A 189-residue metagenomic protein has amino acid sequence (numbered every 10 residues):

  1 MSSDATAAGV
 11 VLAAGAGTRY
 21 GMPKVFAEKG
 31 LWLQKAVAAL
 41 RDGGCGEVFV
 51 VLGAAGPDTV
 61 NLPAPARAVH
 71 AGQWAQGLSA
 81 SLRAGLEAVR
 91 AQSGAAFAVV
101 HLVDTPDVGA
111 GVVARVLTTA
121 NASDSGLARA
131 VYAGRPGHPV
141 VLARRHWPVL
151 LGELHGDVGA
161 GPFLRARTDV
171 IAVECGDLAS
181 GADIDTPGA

Functional and structural regions predicted by a protein language model:
M1-A5, G152-A189: Conserved alpha/beta core of the MobA/IspD/sugar-nucleotide pyrophosphorylase nucleotidyltransferase superfamily
S2-P136, R144, T168-D177: Nucleotide and nucleotide-moiety/phosphate-recognizing core
D58-T59, V149, D183: Phosphate- and divalent-cation-binding pockets in alpha/beta enzyme and binding domains that engage nucleotide-derived
D104, W147-L154: Short, glycine/charged-rich beta-strand-loop motifs at protein surfaces that mediate ligand recognition and catalysis
D107, V141, D183: Short aromatic/basic micro-patch
V112, H138, H146, G156-A160: Internal, well-ordered alpha-helical segments in soluble enzyme and binding-protein domains
G137-V149, P187: Conserved nucleotide-sugar donor-binding and metal-coordinating catalytic region shared by glycosyltransferases
